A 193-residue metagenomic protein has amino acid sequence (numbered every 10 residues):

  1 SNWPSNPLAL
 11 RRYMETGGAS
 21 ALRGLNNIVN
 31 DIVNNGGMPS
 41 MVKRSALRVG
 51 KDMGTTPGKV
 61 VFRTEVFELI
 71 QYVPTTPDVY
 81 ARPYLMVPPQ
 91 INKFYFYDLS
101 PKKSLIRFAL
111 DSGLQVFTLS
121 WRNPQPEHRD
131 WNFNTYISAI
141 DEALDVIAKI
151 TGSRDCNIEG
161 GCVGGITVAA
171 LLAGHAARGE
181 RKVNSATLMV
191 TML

Functional and structural regions predicted by a protein language model:
S1, G17-A21, I28: Type-3 copper protein
S1-M14: Extended, charge-enriched "interface" segments that sit outside catalytic cores
N27, D31-Q125: Short, surface-exposed "cap/lid" segments of acyl-processing enzymes
A81-R82, S153-C156: Short coil/turn segments at beta-strand junctions that form active-site/ligand-binding loops
F96-S100, E127-S138, I158-E159, V163: Alpha-helix capping and helix-loop boundary segments enriched in small/acidic/polar residues
S100-K103, N132-T135, L172-R178: Short secondary-structure boundary/capping segments
H128-T151, T167: Alpha/beta-hydrolase active-site loop
N157-L193: Primarily recognizes the serine-hydrolase "nucleophile elbow" in alpha/beta-hydrolase and SGNH/GDSL folds
